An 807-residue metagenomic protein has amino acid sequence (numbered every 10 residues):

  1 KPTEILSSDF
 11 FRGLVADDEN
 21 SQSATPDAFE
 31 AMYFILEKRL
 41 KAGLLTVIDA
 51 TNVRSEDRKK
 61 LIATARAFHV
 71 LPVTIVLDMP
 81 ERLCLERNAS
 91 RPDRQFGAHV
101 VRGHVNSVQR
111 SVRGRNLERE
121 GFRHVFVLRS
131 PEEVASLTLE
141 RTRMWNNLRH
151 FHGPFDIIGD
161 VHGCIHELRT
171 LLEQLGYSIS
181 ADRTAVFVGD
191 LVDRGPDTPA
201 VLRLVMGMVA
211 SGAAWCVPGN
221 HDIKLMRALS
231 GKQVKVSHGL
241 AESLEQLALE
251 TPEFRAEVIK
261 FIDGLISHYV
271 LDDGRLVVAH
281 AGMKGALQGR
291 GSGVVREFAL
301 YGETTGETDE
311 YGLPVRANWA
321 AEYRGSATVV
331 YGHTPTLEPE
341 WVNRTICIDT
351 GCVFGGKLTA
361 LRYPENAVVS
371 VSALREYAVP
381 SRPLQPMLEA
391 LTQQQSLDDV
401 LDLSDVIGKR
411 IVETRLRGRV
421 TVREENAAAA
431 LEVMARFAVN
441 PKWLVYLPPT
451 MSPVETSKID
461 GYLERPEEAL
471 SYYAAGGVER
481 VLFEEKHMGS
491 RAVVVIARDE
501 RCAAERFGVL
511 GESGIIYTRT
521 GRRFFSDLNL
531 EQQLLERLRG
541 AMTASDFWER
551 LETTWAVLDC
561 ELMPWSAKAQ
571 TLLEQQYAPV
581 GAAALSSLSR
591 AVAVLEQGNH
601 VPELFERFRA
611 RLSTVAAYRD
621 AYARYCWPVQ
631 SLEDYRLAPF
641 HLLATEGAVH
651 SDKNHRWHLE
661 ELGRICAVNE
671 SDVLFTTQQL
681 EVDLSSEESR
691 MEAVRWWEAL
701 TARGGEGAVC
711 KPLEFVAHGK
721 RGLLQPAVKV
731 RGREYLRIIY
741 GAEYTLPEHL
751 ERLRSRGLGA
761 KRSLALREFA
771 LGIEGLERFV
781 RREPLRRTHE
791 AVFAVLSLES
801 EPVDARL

Functional and structural regions predicted by a protein language model:
P2-L44, E56, R82-L85: Conserved substrate/cofactor phosphate-moiety recognition/catalytic segment in nucleotide-dependent phosphotransferases
L14-D18, L40, N52-D93, S107: ATP-dependent NMP and nucleoside kinases share a basic, alpha-helical "lid"
M79-R141: Conserved GTP-binding G-domain of TRAFAC-class P-loop NTPases and closely related GTPase folds
V100-R102, A181, R194-V270, G285 (+1 more regions): Active-site neighborhood of divalent metal-dependent phosphoester bond hydrolases
S136-L202: N-terminal active-site segment of His-dependent metallophosphoesterases
E297-Q394: Acidic, His/Gly-rich catalytic cores of divalent-metal-dependent hydrolytic chemistry
Q393-E468, R491: Low-complexity, highly charged intrinsically disordered N-terminal segments that act as targeting/localization
L463-T518, R609-L807: Nucleic-acid 5′ end/cap handling module spanning
